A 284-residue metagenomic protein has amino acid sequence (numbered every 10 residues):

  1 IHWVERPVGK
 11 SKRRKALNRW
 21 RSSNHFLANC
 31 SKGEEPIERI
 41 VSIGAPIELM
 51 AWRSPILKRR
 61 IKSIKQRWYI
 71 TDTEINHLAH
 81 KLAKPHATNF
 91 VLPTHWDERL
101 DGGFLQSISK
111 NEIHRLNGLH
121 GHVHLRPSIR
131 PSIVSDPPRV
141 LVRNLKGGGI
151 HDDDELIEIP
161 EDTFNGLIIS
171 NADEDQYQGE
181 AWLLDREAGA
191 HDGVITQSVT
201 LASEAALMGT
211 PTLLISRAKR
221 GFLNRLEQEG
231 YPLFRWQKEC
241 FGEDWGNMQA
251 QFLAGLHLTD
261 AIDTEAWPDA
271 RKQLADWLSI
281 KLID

Functional and structural regions predicted by a protein language model:
I1-R19: Conserved nucleotide-sugar phosphate-binding/catalytic loop shared by glycosyltransferases and other
N18-S31, D173-S203, L207: Donor nucleotide-activated moiety binding/catalytic core segment of transferases that use nucleotide-activated donors
I40-R60, A205: An aromatic- and histidine-rich active-site surface loop
S54-I75: Active-site proximal beta-strand in glycosyltransferases
W68-Y69, L78-L92, A188-G189: A conserved, positively charged/aromatic
A87-D154: A nucleotide-sugar donor-handling region in carbohydrate enzymes
L207-I262: Catalytic binding pocket for nucleotide-activated donors in carbohydrate/polymer assembly enzymes
Q251-D284: C-terminal amphipathic helix plus adjacent low-complexity, charged tail appended to glycosyltransferase catalytic
